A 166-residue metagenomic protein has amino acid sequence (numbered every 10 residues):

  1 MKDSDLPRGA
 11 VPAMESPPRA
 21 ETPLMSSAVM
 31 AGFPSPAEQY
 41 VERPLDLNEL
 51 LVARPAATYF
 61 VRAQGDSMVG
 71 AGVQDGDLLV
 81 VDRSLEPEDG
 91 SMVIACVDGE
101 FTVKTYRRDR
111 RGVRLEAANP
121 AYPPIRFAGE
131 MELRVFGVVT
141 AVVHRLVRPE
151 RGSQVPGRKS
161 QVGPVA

Functional and structural regions predicted by a protein language model:
M1-V69, E100-F101, R108, G112 (+4 more regions): Short, positionally conserved secondary-structure boundary motifs
A56-T58, E88-V93: Short, hydrophobic/aromatic-rich segments at coil-to-beta transitions
G76-D77, S91: Structural motif
S91-V93, V103-R108: Short beta-strand-centered aromatic/proline hotspots
R114-P120: Catalytic Cys-His active-site segments of thiol-dependent hydrolases/isopeptidases
